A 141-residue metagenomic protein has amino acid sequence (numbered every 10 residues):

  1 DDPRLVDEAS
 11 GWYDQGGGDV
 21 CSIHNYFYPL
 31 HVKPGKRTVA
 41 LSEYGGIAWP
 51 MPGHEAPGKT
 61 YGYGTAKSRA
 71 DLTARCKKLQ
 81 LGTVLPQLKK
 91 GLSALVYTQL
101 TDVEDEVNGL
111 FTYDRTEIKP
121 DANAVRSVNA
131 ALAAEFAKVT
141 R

Functional and structural regions predicted by a protein language model:
D1-E117, N123, N129, A137: Substrate-binding/catalytic cleft of secreted carbohydrate-active enzymes, primarily glycoside hydrolases
